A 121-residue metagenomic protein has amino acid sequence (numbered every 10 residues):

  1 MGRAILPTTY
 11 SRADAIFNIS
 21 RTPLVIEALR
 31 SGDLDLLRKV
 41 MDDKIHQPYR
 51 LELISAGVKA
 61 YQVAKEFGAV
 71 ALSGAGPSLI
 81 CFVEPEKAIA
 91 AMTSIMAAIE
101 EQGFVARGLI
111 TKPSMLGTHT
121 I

Functional and structural regions predicted by a protein language model:
M1-A28: Anionic-ligand binding region
N18-I19, L29-I121: Glycine-rich, charge-dense phosphate/pyrophosphate-binding loop(s) and the adjacent flexible "lid"/catalytic subdomain
